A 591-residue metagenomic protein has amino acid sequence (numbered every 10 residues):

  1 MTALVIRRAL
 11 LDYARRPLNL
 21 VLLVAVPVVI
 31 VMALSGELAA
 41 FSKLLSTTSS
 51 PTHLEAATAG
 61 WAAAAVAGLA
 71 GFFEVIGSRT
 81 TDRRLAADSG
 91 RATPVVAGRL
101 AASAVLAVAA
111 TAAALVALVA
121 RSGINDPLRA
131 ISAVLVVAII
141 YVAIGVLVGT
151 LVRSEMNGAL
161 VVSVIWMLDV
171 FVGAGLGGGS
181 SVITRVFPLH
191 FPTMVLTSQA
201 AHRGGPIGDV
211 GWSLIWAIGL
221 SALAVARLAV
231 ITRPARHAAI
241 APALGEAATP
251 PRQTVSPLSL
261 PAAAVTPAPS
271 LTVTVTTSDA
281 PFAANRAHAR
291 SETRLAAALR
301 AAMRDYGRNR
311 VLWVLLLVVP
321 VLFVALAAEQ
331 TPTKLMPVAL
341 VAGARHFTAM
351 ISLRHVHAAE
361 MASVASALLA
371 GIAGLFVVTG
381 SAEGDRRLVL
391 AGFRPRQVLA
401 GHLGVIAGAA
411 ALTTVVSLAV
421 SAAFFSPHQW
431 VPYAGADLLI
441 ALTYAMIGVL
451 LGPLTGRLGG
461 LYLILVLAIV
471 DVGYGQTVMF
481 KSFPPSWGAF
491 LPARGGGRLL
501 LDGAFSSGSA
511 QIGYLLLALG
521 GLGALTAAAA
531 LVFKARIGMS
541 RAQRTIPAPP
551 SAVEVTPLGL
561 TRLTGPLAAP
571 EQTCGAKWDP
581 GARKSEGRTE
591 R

Functional and structural regions predicted by a protein language model:
M1-R7, G177-I207, R294-A297, M479-G508: Short hydrophobic, aromatic-rich alpha-helical segments embedded in or entering the lipid bilayer of multi-pass
M1-V26, I30, R236-A248, V255 (+3 more regions): Aromatic- and glycine-rich beta-strand/loop motifs that create alpha-glucan
L18-V21, L135-G173, V314, V431-A434 (+1 more regions): A structural motif at transmembrane helix-loop-helix junctions in multipass membrane proteins
L23, A67-G68, M194-P261, V265-L271 (+4 more regions): Alpha-helical transmembrane segments of multi-pass membrane transporters/translocases
A25, M32-L38, E155-H190, A325-T331 (+2 more regions): Transmembrane helix segments
L54-G77, L315, R354-G380: Long, hydrophobic alpha-helical segments
G68-G90, V338-V341, A370-F393: Transmembrane helix boundary and interhelical loop/hinge segments in multi-pass membrane proteins
L100-V152, V210, L403-T455, L515-L516: Alpha-helical transmembrane segments and their short interhelical loops
